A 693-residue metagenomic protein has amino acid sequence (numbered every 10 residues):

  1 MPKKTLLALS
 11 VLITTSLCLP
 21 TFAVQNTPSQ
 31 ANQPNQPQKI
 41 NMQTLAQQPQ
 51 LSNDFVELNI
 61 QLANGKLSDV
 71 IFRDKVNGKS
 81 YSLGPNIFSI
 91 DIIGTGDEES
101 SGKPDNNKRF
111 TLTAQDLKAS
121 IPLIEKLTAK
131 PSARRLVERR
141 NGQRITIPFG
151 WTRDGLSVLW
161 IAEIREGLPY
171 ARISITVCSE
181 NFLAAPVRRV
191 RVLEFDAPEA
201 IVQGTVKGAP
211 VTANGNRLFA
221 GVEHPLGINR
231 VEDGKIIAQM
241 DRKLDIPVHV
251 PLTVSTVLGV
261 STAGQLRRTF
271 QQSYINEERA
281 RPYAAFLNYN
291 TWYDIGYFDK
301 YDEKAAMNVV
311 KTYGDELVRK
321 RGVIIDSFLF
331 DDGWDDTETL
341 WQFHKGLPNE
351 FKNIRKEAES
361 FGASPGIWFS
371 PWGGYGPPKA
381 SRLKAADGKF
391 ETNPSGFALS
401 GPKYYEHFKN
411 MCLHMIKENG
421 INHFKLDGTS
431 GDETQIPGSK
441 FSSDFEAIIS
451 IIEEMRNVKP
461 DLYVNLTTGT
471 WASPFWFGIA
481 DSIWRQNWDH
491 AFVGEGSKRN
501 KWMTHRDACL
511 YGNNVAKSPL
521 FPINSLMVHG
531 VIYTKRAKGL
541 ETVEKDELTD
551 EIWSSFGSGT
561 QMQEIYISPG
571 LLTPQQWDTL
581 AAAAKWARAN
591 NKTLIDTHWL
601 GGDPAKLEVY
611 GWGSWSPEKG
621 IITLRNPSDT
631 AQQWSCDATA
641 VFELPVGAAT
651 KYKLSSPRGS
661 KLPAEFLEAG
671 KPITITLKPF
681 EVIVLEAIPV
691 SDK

Functional and structural regions predicted by a protein language model:
M1-L9: Bacterial N-terminal signal peptides that target proteins for export
A8-P20: Bacterial N-terminal signal peptides
L45-T146: Acidic-aromatic substrate-binding/catalytic surfaces of carbohydrate-active enzymes
I124, A129, R134-G366, S370-A380 (+4 more regions): Conserved structural scaffold segments of CAZyme catalytic domains across common CAZy folds
H249, I448-L662, T674-V684: Active-site-proximal substrate-binding groove within the catalytic cores of carbohydrate-active enzymes
N290-M307, W334-P348, F390-H407, S430-F445 (+1 more regions): The substrate-binding groove and active-site-proximal loops of carbohydrate-active enzymes, especially glycoside
I295-K300, S364-N419, S430: Active-site-adjacent "subsite" loops/lids of carbohydrate-active enzymes
G322-W334, H407-G438: Active-site groove signature of glycoside hydrolases
